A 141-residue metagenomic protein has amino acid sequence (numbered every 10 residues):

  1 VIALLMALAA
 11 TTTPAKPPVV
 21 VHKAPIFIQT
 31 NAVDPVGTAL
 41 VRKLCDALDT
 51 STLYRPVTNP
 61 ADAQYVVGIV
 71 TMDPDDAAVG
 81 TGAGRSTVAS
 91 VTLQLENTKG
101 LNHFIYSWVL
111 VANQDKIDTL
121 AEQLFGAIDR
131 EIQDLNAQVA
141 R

Functional and structural regions predicted by a protein language model:
V1-A9: Bacterial N-terminal signal peptides
L8-S51, Q133-R141: A structural "domain/chain start" motif
K16-V20, E96-R141: C-terminal/domain-edge helix-coil "capping" segments
P17-V19, P56-N59: Surface-exposed acidic, glycine-flexible loop patches that form ligand/cofactor-binding and adhesion interfaces
V20-H22, A61, R85: Solvent-exposed loop and beta-edge segments used for protein-protein assembly and interaction
I26-I28, V67, A89-L93, L124 (+1 more regions): Hydrophobic beta-strand residues in large extracellular and virion-surface proteins
T50-P56, A63-D115: Surface-exposed short loop/turn segments
N59-A61, A127: A generic structural signal for ordered secondary structure
